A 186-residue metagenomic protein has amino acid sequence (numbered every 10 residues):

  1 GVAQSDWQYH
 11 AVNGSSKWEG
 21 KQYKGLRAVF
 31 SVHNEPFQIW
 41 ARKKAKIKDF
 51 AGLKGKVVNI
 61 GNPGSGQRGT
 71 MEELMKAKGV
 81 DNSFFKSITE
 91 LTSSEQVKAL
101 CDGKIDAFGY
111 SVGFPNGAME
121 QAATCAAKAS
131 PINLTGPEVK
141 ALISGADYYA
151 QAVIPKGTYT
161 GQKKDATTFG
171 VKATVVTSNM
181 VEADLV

Functional and structural regions predicted by a protein language model:
G1, V58-N59, F108: Short, well-ordered beta-strand core segments
G1-H33, G113-A118: Acidic, polar ligand-binding/catalytic clefts
S5-W7, S15-S16, A45, N82-D184: Pocket-lining segment of extracytoplasmic ligand-binding domains
Y23-L26, N34-P36, L53-G55, A126-A129 (+1 more regions): Extracytoplasmic
L26, V57-P63, V176-E182: Second-shell loop/turn segments in exported
A28-S31, F50, D165-T167: Short secondary-structure boundary/capping segments
N34-D102: Bilobed "Venus flytrap"/periplasmic-binding protein-like clamshell domains and structurally analogous long
Q67, D184-L185: Secondary-structure boundary/capping motif
